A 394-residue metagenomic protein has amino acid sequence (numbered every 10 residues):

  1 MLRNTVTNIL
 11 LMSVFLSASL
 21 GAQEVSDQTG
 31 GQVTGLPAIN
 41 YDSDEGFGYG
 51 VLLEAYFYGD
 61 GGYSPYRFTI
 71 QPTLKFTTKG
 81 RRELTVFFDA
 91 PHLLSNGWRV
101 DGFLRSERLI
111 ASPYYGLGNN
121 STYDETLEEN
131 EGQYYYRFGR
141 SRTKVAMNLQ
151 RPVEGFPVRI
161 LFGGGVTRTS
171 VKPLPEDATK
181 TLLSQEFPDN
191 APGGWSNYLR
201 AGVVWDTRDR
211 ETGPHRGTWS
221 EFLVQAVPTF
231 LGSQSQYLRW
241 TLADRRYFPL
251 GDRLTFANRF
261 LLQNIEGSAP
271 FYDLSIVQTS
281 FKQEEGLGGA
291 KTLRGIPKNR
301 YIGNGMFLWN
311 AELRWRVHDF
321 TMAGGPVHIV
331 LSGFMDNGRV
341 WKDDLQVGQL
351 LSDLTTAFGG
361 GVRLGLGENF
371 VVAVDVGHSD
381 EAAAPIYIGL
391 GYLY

Functional and structural regions predicted by a protein language model:
M1-I9: Bacterial N-terminal signal peptides that target proteins for export
N8-A18: Bacterial N-terminal signal peptides
E24-G35, N40-W195, R200, K291 (+2 more regions): Gram-negative/organellar outer-membrane beta-barrel architecture
D101-F103, R159-G165, E221, A257-L261 (+1 more regions): Outer-envelope exported proteins of Gram-negative bacteria
P175-T181, Q185-N197, R253, M306 (+2 more regions): Outer-membrane beta-barrel transmembrane domain signature
D189, L199-G324, H328-I329: C-terminal outer-membrane beta-barrel translocator/porin domains of Gram-negative envelope proteins and their
L345-Y394: C-terminal beta-signal and terminal closure region of outer-membrane beta-barrel proteins
